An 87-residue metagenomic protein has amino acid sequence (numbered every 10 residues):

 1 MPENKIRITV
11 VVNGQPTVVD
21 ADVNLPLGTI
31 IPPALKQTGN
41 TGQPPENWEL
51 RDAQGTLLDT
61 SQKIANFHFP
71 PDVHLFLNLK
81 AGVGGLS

Functional and structural regions predicted by a protein language model:
M1-S87: Ubiquitin system architectures
